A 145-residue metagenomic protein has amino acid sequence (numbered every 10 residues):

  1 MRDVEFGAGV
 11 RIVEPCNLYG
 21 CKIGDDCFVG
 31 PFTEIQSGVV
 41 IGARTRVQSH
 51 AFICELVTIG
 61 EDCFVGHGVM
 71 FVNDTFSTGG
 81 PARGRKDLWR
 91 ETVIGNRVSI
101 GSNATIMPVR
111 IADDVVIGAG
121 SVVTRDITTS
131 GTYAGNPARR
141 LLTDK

Functional and structural regions predicted by a protein language model:
M1-D3, I12-I23, C27-I111, N136-K145: Flexible, glycine/small-residue-enriched loop-and-beta-strand segment within the central core of proteins
G7: Mobile, glycine- and charge-enriched loop segments and immediately flanking short secondary-structure elements within
T78, T129-S130: Short glycine/proline-enriched, acidic/aromatic patches that form the donor-sugar handling elements
G95, T128-T129: Short coil/turn connectors at secondary-structure junctions
A112-D126, T132: C-terminal/domain-terminus segments
